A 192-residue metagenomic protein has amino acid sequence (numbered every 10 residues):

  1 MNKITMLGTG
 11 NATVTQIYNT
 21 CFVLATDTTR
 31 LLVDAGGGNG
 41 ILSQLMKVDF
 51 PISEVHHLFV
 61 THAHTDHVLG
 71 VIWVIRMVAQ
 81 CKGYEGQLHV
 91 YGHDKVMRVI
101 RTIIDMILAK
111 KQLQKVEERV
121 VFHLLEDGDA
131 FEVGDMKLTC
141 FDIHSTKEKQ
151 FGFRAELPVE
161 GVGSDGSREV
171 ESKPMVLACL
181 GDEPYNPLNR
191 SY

Functional and structural regions predicted by a protein language model:
N2-V48, K149-G181: Conserved beta-strand hairpin/beta-sheet module of binuclear metal-dependent hydrolase folds, prominently
T20, E54-H56, G86, E118 (+1 more regions): A generic structural signal for short beta-strands and their flanking turns/coil linkers
V33-G36, H56-H62, H93, L177-E183: Active-site neighborhood of phospho(di)ester-bond hydrolases with catalytic His/Asp-centered motifs
N39-Y91: Active-site metal-binding motif and surrounding structural segment of the metallo-beta-lactamase
L42-S43, L69, R98-R101, P187: Alpha-helical elements of the RecA-like P-loop NTPase motor core of helicases
M46-D49, F131-G134, N189-Y192: Short amphipathic alpha-helix with an adjacent loop that forms part of the alpha/beta core around
T65-H67, T146-K147, P184-L188: Active-site environment of divalent metal-dependent phosphoester hydrolases
L88, H93-Q150, L157-G161, S167-R168: Metallo-beta-lactamase
